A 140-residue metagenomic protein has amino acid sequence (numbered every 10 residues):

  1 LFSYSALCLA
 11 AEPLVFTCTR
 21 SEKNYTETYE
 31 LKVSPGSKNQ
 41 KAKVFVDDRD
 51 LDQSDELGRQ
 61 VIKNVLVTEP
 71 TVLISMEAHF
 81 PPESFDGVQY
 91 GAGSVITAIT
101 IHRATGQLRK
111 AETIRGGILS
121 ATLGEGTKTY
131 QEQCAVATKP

Functional and structural regions predicted by a protein language model:
S5-L7: N-terminal signal peptide c-region/cleavage motif recognized by signal peptidases
P13-D47, P70-V72, E77-H102: Short, solvent-exposed loop/hinge segments that bridge or flank secondary-structure elements
L31-Q60, T105-G116: N-terminal glycine/threonine-rich, aromatic-flanked beta-hairpin/loop signature
D52-K63, F85-V88, L119-T127: A short, polar/proline- and glycine-enriched secondary-structure boundary/capping micro-motif
V95, I99-I114, E132: Extended soluble regions of mature proteins
E112-P140: Edge beta-strand at a domain terminus
